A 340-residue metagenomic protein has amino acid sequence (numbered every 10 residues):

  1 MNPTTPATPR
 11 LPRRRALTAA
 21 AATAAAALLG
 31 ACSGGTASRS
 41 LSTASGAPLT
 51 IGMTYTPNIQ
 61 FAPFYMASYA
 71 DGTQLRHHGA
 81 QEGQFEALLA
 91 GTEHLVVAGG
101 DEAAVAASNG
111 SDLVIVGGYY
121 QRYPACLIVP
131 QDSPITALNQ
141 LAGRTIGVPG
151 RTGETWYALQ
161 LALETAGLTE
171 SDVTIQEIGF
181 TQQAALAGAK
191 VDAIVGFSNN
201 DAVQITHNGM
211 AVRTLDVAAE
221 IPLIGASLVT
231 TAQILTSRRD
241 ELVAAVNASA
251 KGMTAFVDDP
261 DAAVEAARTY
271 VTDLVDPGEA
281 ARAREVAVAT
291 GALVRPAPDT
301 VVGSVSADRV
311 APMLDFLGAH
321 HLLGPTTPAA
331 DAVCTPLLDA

Functional and structural regions predicted by a protein language model:
M1-L11, A19-G30: N-terminal secretory signal peptides
S33-G35: Bacterial signal peptide processing site
R39-E177, Q183-A184, G188, D192-N199 (+1 more regions): Short, glycine-/small- and polar/acidic-enriched structural segments that line small-molecule recognition paths
N58, E82, V97, G153-E154 (+4 more regions): Soluble non-cytosolic domains of exported or imported proteins
D101, T181-D276: Pocket-lining segment of extracytoplasmic ligand-binding domains
S111, L168, M210, D273 (+1 more regions): Helix N-cap/coil-helix junction residues
R238-H320: Secondary-structure end/capping motifs
V310-A340: Conserved C-terminal helix/tail region of periplasmic/extracytoplasmic solute-binding proteins
